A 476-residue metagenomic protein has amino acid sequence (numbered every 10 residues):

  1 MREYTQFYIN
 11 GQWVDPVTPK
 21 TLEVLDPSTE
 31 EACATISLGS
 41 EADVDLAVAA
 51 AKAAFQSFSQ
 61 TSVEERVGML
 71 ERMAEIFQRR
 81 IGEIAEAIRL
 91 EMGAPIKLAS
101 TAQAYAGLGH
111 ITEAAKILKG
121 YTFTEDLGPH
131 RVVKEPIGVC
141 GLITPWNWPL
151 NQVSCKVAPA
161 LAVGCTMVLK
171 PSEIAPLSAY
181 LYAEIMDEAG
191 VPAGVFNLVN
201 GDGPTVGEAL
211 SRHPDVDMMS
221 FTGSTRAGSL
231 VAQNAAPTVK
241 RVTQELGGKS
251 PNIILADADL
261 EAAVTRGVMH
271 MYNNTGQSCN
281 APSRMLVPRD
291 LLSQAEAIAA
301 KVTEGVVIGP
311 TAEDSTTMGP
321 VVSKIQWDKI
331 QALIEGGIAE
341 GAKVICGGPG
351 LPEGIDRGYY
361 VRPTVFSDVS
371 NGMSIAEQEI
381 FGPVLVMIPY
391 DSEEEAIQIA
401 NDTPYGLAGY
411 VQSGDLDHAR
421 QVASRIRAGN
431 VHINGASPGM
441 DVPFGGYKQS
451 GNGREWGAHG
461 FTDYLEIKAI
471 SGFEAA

Functional and structural regions predicted by a protein language model:
M1-S28, A114: Hydrophobic face of amphipathic alpha-helices that form TPR/SEL1-like repeat modules and related alpha-solenoid
D15-P16, T21-L22, L38-A42, A258: A short acidic/small-residue loop/turn micro-motif
T29-T35, V216, I253, V307 (+2 more regions): Conserved C-terminal structural/oligomerization subdomain of aldehyde/semialdehyde dehydrogenase
E30, R66, I88, I111 (+9 more regions): Residue-level signal for inorganic ion chemistry
C33-G39, A53-Q60, G107, L142 (+6 more regions): Short, well-ordered beta-strand elements within core beta-sheets of diverse protein domains
A49, E71-G82, A94-G120: Long amphipathic alpha-helix in the N-terminal Rossmann-like dinucleotide-binding domain of NAD(P)-dependent
Q78, F123-A262, Y390: Rossmann-like NAD(P) dinucleotide-binding subdomain of oxidoreductase/dehydrogenase enzymes
R226-S370, I433: ALDH superfamily catalytic-core signature
